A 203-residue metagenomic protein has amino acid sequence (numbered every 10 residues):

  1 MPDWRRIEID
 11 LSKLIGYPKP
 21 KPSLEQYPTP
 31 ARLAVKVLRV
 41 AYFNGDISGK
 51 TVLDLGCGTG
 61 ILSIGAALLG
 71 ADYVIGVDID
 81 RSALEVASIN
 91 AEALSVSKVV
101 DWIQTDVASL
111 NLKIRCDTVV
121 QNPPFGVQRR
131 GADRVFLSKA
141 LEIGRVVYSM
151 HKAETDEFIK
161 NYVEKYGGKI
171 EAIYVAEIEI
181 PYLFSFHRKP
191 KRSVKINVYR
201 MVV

Functional and structural regions predicted by a protein language model:
M1-V203: Class I S-adenosyl-L-methionine-dependent methyltransferase catalytic core
